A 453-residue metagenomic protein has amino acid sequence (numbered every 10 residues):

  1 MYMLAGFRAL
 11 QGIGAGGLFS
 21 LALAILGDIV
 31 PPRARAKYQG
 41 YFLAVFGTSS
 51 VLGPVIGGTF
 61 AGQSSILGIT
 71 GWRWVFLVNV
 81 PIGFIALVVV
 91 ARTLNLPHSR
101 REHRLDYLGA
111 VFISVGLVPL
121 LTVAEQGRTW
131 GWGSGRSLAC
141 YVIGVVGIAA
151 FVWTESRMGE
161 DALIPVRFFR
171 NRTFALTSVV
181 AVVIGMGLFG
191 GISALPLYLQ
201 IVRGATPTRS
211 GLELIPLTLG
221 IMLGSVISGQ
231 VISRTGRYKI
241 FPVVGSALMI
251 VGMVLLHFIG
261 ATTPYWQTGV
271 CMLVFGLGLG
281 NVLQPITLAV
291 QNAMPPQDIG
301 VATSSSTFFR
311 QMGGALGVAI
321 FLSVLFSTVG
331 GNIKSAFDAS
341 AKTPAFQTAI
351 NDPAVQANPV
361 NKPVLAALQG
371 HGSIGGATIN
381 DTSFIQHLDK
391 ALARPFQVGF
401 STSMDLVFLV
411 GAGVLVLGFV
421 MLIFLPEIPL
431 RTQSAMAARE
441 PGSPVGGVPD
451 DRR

Functional and structural regions predicted by a protein language model:
M1-L108, G135, L219: Helix-loop-helix hairpins in multi-pass membrane proteins, especially solute transporters
M3-A5, L108, W130-V301, G317 (+3 more regions): Transmembrane core module of solute transporters
Q11, V90, L255-L256, F275 (+1 more regions): MFS-fold secondary transporters
F19-S20, A36-T48, L52, G62 (+5 more regions): Small-residue-rich alpha-helical segments with characteristic i,i+4
G47, V51, V55, S114 (+4 more regions): Hydrophobic/small/kink-forming positions within alpha-helical transmembrane segments of polytopic membrane proteins
I56-I69, A124, L199-Q200, V231-I232 (+2 more regions): Interfacial helix-cap and linker-helix signal at transmembrane-aqueous boundaries of multi-pass secondary transporters
V80-H98, S114-Q126, G144-M158, G418-E427: C-terminal membrane-cytosol helix-exit motif in multi-pass small-molecule transporters
I85, V89, H98, G133 (+3 more regions): Transmembrane-helix exit segments and adjacent C-terminal regions of multi-pass membrane proteins
